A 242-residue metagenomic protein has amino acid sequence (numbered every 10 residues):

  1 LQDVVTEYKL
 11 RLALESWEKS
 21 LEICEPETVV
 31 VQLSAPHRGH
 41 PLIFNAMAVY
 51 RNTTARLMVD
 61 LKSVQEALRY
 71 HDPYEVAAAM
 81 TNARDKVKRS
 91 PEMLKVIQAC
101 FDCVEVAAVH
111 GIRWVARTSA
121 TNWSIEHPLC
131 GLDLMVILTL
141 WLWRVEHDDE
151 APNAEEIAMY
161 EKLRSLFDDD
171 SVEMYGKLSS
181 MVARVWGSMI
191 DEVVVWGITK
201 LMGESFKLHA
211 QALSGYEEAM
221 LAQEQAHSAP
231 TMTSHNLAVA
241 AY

Functional and structural regions predicted by a protein language model:
L1-M181: Long, amphipathic alpha-helical regulatory blocks in the mid-to-C-terminal portion of eukaryotic proteins
S171-Y242: Intrinsically disordered, low-complexity regulatory regions with latent secondary structure
